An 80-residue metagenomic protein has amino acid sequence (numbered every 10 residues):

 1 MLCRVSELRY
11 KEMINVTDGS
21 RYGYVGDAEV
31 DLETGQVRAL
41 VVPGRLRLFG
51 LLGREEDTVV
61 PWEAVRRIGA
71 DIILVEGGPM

Functional and structural regions predicted by a protein language model:
M1-M80: Peripheral interaction segments used for macromolecular assembly
